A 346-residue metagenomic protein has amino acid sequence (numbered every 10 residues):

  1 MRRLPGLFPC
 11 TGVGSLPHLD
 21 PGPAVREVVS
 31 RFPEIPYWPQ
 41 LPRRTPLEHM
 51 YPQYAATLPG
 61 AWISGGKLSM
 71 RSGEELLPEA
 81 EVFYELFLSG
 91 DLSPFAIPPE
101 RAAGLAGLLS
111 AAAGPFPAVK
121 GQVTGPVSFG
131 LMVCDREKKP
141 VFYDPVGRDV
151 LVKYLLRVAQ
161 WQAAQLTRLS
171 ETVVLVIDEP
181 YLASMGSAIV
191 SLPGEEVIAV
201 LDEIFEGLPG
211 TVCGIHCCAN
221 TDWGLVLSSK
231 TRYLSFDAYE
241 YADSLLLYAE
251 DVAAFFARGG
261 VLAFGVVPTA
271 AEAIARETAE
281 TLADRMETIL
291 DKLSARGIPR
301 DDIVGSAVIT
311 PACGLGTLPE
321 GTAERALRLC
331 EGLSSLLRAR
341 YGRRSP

Functional and structural regions predicted by a protein language model:
M1-D144, S228, G260, T278 (+3 more regions): Alpha/beta catalytic barrel-like cores
L4, P9, R26, G214 (+5 more regions): Short, flexible coil/linker segments at or flanking structured domains
D20, E100, G104, G147 (+3 more regions): Soluble or luminal CAZymes and related metallo-dependent hydrolases
V25, R101-P117, L155-E171, A249-F255 (+1 more regions): Short amphipathic alpha-helices and their capping/turn segments at secondary-structure boundaries
Y54-L58, L76-F87, V158-R168, V212-W223 (+5 more regions): Noncatalytic linker/hinge segments flanking ATPase motor cores
G121, P140-E250, V261-F264, P268 (+1 more regions): Active-site loop segments of alpha/beta catalytic cores
T124, D178-P180, T310-C313: Glycine-rich beta-strand-to-loop/alpha-helix junction loops that act as flexible
R232-R343: Catalytic-face loop-and-helix region of soluble metabolic enzyme cores
